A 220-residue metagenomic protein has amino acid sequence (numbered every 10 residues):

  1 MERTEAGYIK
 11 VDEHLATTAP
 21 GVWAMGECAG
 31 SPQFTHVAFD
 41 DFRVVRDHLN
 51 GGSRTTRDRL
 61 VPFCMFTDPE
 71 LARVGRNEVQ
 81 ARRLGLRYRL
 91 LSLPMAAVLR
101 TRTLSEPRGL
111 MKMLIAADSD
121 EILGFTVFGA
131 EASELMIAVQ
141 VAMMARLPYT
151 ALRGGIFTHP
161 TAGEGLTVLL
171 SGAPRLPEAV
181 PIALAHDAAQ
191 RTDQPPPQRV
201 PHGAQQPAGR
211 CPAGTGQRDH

Functional and structural regions predicted by a protein language model:
M1-N50: FAD-site-proximal beta/loop scaffold in flavoenzymes
A6, L60, R108-L110: Short beta-strand-initiation
A16-T17, R57-D58, L104-E106: Solvent-exposed alpha-helices and their adjacent loops that cap or buttress functional pockets in soluble metabolic
H36-R59, R87, A145, Y149: Internal hydrophobic alpha-helix adjacent to the cofactor/substrate pocket in enzyme cavities
N50, F66-N77, R82-A189: Flexible, glycine-rich terminal cap/loop adjacent to redox cofactors in electron-transfer oxidoreductases
R54-E70: Flexible, acidic loop-helix segments that line cofactor/substrate-binding pockets
A189-T192, P196, P201-A208, A213-T215: Short linear motifs in low-complexity or flexible loops
G216-H220: Polybasic, low-complexity intrinsically disordered segments
